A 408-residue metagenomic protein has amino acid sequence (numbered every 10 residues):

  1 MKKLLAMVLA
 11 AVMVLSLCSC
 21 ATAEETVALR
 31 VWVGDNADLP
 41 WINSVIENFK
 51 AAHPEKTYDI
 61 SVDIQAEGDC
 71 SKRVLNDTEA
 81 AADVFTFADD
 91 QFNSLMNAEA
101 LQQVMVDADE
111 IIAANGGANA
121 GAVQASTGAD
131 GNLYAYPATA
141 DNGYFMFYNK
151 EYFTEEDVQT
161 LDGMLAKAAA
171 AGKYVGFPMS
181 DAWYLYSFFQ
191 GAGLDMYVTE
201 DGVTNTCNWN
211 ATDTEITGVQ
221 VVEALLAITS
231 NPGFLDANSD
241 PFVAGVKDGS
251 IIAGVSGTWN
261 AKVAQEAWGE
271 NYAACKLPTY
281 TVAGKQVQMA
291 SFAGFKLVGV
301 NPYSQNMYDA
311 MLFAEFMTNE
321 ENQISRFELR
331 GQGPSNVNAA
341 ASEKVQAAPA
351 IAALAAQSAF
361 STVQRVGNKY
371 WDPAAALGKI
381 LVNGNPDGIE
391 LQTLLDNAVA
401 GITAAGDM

Functional and structural regions predicted by a protein language model:
E25-N36, Y58-D63, D83-V84, V175: Short, well-ordered beta-strand elements
N48, E55-A118, E151, E156 (+2 more regions): Extracytoplasmic "Venus flytrap"/periplasmic binding protein-like
L75-N76, A80-D83, I111-Y148, K173-Y174 (+2 more regions): A structural signal for short loop-to-beta-strand junctions that line the ligand-binding cleft of periplasmic/secreted
D89-Y144, E156, D162-G163, A273-L277 (+2 more regions): Hinge/lid segment of periplasmic solute-binding proteins
N132-A138, Y144, G163-N210, I251: Extracytoplasmic/periplasmic solute-binding protein
V203-A237: Glycine-centered hinge/linker elements that transmit conformational signals in sensory and ligand-binding systems
E266-L329: Extracytoplasmic/periplasmic substrate-recognition and gating elements
F292, L329-G333, P349-M408: C-terminal capping/gating helix-and-loop segments adjacent to ligand/active sites or protein-protein/ligand interfaces
